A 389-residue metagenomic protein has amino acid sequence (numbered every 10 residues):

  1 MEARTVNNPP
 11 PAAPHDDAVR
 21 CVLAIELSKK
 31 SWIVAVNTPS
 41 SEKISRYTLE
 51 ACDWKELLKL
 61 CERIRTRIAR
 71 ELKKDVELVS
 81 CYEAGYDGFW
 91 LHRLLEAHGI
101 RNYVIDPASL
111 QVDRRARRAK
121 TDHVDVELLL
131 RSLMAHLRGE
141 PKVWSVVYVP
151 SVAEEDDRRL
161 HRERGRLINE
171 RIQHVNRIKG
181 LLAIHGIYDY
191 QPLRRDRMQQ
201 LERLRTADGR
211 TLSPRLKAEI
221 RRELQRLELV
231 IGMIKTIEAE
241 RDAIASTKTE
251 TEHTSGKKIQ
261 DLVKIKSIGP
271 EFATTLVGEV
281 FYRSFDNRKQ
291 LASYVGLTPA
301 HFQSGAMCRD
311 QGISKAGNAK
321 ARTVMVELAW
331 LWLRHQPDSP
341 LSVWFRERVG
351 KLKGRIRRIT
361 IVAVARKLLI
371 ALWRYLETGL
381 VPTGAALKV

Functional and structural regions predicted by a protein language model:
M1-H15, K235, A239-S246: Charged, flexible boundary elements
H15-T38, L129: Gly/Thr-rich phosphate-binding beta-strand-loop-beta motif of the actin/hexokinase/Hsp70
K29-E56: Short glycine-rich, Thr/Ser-proximal phosphate-binding strand/loop in the N-terminal lobe of ATP-dependent enzymes
W54-V79: Short, basic/hydrophobic alpha-helical segments
Y103-V146, Q200-E202, M307-A316: Short alpha-helix plus adjacent loop in nuclease-associated cores
D157-D261: Glycine-rich, often acidic, oxyanion-interacting loops/wings at catalytic, nucleic-acid, or phospho-protein interfaces
K258-R357: Phosphate-backbone recognition surface of nucleic-acid-processing proteins
A306, F345-V389: Low-complexity, acidic/Ser/Thr- and charged residue-rich accessory regions of DNA metabolism proteins
